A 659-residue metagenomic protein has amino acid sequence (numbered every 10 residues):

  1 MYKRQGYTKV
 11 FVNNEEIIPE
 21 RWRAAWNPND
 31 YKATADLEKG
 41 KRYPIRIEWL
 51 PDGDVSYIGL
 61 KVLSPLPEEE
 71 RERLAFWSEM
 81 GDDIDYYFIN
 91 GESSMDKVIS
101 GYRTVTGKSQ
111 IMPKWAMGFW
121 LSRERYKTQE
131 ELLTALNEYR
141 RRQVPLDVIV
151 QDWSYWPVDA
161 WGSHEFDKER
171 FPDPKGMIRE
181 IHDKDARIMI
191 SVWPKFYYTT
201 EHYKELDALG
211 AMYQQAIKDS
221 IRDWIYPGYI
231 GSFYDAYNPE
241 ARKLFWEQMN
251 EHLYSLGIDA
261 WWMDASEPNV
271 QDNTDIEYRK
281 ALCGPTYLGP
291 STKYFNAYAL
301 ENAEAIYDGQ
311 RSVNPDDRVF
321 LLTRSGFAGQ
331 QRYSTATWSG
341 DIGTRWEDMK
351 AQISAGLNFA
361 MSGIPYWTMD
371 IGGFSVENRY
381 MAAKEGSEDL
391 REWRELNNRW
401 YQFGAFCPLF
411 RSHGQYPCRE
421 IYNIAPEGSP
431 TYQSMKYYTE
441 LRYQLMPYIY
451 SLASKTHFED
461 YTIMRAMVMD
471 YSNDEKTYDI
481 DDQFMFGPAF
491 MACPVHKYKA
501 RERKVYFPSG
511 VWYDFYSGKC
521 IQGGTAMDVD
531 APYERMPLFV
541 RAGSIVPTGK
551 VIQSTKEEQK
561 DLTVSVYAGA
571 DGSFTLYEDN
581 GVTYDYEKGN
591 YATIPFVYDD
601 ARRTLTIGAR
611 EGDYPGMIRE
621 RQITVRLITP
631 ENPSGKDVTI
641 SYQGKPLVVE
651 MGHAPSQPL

Functional and structural regions predicted by a protein language model:
K3-L74: Acidic/polar, compositionally biased interaction segments
Q5, L50-D54, R142, R610-P615: Short solvent-exposed strand-capping/beta-turn motif centered on an Asx-Ser/Thr pair
G6-T8, S56-I58, R501-R503, R603 (+2 more regions): Short beta-strand/loop motifs in extracellular/secreted proteins, especially within beta-sandwich accessory domains
V10-K32, Q214-I221, F515-Y533, P633-L659: Solvent-exposed beta-strand/loop surfaces of large extracellular or lumenal domains
V12, R501-S517, M617-P633: Beta-strand-rich binding/interaction modules
W26-P28, D36-G40, M485, Y598-D600 (+2 more regions): Surface-exposed coil/turn segments at beta-strand junctions on protein surfaces, enriched
D36-R42, G53-V55, L60-R535, V540-R541: Catalytic-domain carbohydrate-binding cleft regions of carbohydrate-active enzymes
R535-P646, A654-P655: Accessory, solvent-exposed terminal regions and/or long lumenal/extracellular loops of proteins
